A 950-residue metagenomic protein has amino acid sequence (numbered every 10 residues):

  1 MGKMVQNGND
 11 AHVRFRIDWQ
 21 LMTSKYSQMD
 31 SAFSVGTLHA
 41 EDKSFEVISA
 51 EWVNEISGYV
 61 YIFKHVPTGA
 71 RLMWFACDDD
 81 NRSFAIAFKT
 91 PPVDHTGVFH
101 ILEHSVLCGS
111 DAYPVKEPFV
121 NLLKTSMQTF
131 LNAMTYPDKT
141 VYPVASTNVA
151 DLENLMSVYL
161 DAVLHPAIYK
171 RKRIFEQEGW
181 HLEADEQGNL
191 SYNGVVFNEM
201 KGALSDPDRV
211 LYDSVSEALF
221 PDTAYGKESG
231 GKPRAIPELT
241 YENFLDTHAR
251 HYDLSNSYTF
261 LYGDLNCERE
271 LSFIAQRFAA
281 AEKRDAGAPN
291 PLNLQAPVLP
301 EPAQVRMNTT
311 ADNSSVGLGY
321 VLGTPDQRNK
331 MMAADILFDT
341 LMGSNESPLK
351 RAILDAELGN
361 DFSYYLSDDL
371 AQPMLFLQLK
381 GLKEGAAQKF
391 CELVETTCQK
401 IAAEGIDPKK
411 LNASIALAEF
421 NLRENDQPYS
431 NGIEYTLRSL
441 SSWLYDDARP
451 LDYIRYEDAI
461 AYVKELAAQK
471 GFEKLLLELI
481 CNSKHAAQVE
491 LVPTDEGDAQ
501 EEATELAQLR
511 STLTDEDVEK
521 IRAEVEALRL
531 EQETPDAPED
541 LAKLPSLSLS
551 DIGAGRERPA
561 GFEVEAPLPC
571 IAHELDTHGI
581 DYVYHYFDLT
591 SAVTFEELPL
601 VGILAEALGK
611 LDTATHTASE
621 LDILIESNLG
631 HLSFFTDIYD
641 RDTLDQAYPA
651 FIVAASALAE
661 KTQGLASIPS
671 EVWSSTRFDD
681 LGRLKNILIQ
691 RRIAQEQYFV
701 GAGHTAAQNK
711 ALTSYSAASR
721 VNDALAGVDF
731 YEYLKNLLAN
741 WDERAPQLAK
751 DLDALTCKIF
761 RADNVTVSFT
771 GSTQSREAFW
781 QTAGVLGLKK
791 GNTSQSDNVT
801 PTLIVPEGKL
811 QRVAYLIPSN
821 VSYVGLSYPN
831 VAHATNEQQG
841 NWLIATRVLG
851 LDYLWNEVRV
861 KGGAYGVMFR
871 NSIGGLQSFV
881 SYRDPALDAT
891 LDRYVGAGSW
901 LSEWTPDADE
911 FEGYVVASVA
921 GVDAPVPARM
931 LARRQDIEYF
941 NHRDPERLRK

Functional and structural regions predicted by a protein language model:
G8-V13: Short hydrophobic alpha-helical segments enriched in small aliphatic residues
D18-S83: Non-catalytic terminal extensions that flank enzyme cores
A76-D78, A85-A87, F197, K201-G202 (+13 more regions): His/Glu-based metal-binding/catalytic segments typifying zinc-dependent metallopeptidases
N81-P91, E117-H165, K172-E183, R209-R234 (+9 more regions): M16 family metallopeptidases and their MPP-like homologs
T96-C108, G602-E606: Active-site recognition of the HExxH zinc-binding catalytic motif
E186, N193-K201, D206-L254, F260-Y262 (+4 more regions): Hydrophobic, small-residue-rich alpha-helical packing segments that form membrane-like cores
N193, E242-Q276, G727, L748-A783: Non-catalytic, conformational "gating/processing" segments within enzyme and secreted inhibitor domains
D246-H248, Y258, C267-D285, E404 (+3 more regions): Extended, regular secondary-structure scaffolds
